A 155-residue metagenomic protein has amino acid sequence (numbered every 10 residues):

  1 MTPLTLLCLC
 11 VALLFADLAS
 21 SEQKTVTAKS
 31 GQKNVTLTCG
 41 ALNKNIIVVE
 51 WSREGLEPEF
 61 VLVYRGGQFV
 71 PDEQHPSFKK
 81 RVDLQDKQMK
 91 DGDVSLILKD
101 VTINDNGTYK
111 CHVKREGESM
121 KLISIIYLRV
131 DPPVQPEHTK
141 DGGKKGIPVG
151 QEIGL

Functional and structural regions predicted by a protein language model:
M1-V26, Q151-L155: N-terminal Sec-dependent signal peptide, specifically the hydrophobic helical h-region
C8-C10, C39, Y109-C111: Disulfide-bonded cysteines in secreted/extracellular proteins and peptides
T27-K33: Short, solvent-exposed loop/linker segments at the N-terminal edge of repeated beta-sheet extracellular domains
K33-L37, I47: Structural beta-strand segments of beta-rich domains
T36, K79-Y127: Ligand-binding face of N-terminal immunoglobulin V-set domains in extracellular IgSF glycoproteins
N43-K79: N-terminal V-set
R53, Y127-P132: Interdomain boundary/hinge segments at the C-termini of tandem beta-sandwich modules
P133-L155: Extracellular mucin-like PTS segments
